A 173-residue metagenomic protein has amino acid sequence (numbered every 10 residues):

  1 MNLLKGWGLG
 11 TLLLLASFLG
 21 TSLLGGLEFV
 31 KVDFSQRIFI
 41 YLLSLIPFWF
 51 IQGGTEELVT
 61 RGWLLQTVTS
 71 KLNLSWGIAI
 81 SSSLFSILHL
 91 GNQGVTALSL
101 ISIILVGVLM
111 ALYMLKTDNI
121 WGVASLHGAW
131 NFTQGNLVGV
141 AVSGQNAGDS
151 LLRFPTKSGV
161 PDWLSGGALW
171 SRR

Functional and structural regions predicted by a protein language model:
M1-L58, L65-S70: Juxtamembrane helix-loop-helix connectors linking adjacent transmembrane helices in multi-pass membrane enzymes
L3-G8, F39-L43, S75-I80, A97-I104 (+1 more regions): Hydrophobic alpha-helical transmembrane segments
L14-L15, L45-W49, N73-L90, I103-G107: Small-polar-interrupted transmembrane alpha-helices in polytopic inner-membrane proteins
A16-L24, I51, T55, L84 (+5 more regions): Alpha-helical membrane-inserting segments
G26-V32, L88-A97: Membrane-interface helix caps and helix-loop-helix hairpins in membrane proteins
I51-T55, P161-R173: Hydrophobic alpha-helical transmembrane segments
T55-I80, L112-N119: Membrane-interface helix/loop boundary segments of multi-pass membrane proteins
S99-W163: Functionally important transmembrane alpha-helices
